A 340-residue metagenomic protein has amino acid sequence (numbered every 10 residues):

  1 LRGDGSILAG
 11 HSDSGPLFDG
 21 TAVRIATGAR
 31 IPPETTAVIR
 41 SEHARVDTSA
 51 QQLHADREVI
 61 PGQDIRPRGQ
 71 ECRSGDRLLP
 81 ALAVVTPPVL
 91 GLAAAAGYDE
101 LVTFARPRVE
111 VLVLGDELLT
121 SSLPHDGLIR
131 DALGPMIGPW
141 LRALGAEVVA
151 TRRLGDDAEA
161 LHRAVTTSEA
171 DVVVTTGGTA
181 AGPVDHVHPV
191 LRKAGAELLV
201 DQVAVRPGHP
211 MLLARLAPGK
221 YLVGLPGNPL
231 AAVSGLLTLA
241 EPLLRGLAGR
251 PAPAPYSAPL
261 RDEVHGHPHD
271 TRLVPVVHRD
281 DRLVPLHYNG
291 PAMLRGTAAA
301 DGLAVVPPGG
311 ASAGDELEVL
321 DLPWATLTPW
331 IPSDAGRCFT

Functional and structural regions predicted by a protein language model:
L1-R153, L283, D321-W324, I331-T340: Short, glycine/charged-enriched hinge/interface segments at domain edges or termini
S14-F18, I31-P32, R45-T48, Q70-C72 (+11 more regions): Solvent-exposed alpha-helices and their adjacent loops that cap or buttress functional pockets in soluble metabolic
S14-L17, V59-C72, A83-P87, A105 (+9 more regions): Electropositive phosphate-/nucleotide-binding environments in soluble metabolic enzymes
R24-T27, A196, P255-R261: Short Pro/Gly-enriched beta-strand edge/turn motifs at strand-loop
I39-R40, L78-A81, R192, L213-L216 (+3 more regions): Short beta-strand-to-turn element immediately C-terminal to the catalytic PLP-Schiff-base lysine in fold type I
H54, A252-T340: C-terminal terminal segments
P67, S74-P80, G91-A95, M136-A143 (+6 more regions): Alpha-helical scaffold segments in soluble metabolic enzymes
A143-Y256, H267: Short glycine/threonine-rich loop/turn motifs
